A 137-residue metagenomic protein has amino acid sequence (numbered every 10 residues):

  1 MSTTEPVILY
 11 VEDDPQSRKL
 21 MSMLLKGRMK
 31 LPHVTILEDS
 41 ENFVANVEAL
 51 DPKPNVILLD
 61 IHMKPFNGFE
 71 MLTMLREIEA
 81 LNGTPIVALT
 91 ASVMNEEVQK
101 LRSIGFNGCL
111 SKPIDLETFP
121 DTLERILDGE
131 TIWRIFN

Functional and structural regions predicted by a protein language model:
E12: Conserved acidic carboxylate
P15-T35: Two-component/phosphorelay signaling modules centered on CheY-like receiver
I36-V56: Acidic, metal-coordinating helix/loop segments flanking the phosphotransfer/catalytic sites of two-component signaling
D60, T90: Active-site residues of response regulator receiver
K64-P65, M94: The feature encodes the CheY-like receiver
I114-L123, I135-F136: C-terminal output helix
